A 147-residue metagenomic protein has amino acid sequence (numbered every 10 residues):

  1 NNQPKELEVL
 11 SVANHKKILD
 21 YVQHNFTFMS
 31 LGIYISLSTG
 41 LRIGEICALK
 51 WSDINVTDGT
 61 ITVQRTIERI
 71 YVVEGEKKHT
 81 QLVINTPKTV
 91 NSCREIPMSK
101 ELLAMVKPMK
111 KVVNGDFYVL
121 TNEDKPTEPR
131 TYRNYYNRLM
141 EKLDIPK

Functional and structural regions predicted by a protein language model:
N1-I43, C47-L49, T57, E68 (+1 more regions): Basic, Lys/Arg- and aromatic-enriched nucleic-acid-binding interface segment
N2-D20, Q64, V72-S99, N114-D116: DNA breakage-rejoining catalytic core of tyrosine-based enzymes
K16-M29, T39, I96, K111-P126 (+1 more regions): Short, basic (Lys/Arg/His-rich) helix/loop patches that form interaction surfaces in the mid-to-C-terminal regions
S30-G32, V63, Y71-E74, V106-K107 (+2 more regions): Extended hydrophobic-aromatic, low-complexity segments
D53-T60, P146: Short, polar N-cap/turn motifs at the start of nucleic acid-interacting alpha helices
D58-V63, V119-L120: Short functional hotspots where side chains directly engage DNA or cofactors
I67-R69, L102-A104, P126: Active-site/binding-pocket entry motifs
